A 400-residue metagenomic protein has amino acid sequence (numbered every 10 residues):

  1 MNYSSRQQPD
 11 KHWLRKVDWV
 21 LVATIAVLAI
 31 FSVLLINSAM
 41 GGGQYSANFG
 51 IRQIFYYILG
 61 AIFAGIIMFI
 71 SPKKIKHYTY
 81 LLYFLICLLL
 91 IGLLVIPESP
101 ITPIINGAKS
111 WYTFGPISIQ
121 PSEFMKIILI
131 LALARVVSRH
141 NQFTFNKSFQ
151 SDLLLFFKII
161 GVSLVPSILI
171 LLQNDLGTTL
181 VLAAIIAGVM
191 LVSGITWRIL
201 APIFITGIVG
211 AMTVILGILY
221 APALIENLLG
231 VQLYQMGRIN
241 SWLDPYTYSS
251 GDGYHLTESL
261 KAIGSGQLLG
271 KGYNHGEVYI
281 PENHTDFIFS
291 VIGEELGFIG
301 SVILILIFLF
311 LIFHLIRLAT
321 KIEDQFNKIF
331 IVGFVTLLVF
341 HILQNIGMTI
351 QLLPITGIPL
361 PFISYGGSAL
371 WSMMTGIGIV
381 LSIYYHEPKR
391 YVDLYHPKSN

Functional and structural regions predicted by a protein language model:
N2-H12, V20, L34-L35, A39-I51 (+7 more regions): Membrane-helix boundary/helix-loop-helix interface segments in multi-pass membrane proteins
S5, I62-K73, A134-Q142, A187-T196 (+2 more regions): Structural signal for the C-terminal ends of transmembrane alpha-helices and the immediately following loop
V22-I25, F31, Q351-K389: Transmembrane alpha-helices of multi-pass inner-membrane enzymes
F55-F63, E295-L315: Hydrophobic alpha-helical transmembrane segments
G60-I62, Y80-L81, K158-L169, L176-N227: Hydrophobic alpha-helical segments of polytopic membrane proteins
L180, I185-I199, G276-G300, P359-W371: Interfacial segments of multi-pass membrane proteins
F204-G300: Hydrophobic, glycine- and aromatic-enriched re-entrant/interface helices and adjoining loop segments
L318-T356: Loop-to-helix entry and N-terminal half of a specific, functionally important transmembrane alpha helix in multi-pass
